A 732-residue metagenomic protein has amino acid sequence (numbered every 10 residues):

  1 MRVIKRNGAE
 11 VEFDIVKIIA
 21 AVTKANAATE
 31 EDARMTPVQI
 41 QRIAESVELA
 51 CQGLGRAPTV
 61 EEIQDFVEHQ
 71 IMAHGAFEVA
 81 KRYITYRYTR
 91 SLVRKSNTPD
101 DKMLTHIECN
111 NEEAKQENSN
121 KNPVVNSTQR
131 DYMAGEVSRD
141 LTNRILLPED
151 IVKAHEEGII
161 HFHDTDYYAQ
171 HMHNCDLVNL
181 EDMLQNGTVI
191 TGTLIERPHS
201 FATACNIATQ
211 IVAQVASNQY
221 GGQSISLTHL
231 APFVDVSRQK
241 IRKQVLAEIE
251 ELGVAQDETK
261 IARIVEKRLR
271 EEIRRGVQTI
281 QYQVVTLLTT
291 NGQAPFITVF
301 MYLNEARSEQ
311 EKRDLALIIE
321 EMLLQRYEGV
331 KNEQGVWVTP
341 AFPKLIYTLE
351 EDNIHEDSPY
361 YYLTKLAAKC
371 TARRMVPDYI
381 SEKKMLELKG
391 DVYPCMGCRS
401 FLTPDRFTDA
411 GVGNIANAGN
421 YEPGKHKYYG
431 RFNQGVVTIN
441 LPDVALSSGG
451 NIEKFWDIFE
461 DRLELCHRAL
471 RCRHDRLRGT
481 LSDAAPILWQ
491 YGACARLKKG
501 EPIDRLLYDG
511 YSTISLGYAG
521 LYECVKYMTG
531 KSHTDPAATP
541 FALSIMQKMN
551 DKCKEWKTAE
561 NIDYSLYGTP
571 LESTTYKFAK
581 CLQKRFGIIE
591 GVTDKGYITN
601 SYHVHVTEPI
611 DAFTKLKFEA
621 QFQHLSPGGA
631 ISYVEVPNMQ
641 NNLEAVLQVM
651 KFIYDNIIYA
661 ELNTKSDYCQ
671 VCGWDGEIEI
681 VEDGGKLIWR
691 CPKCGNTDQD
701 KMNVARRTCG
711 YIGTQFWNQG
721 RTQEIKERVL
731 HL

Functional and structural regions predicted by a protein language model:
M1-N110, K726-H731: Charged, amphipathic alpha-helical regulatory modules used for macromolecular assembly or allosteric control
F13-I15, G430, A705: Non-cofactor substrate-recognition interfaces
T23, H467, R471, Y522-K526: Amphipathic, well-packed alpha-helical segments that form the structural scaffold of globular domains
T89-G510, K531, D535-T697, N703: Conserved catalytic cores of very large enzyme subunits
I273-V277, Q281, K526-Y527, R721-E727: Metallocofactor- and cofactor-centric catalytic cores in central/energy metabolism, strongly enriched
I514-Y527, Q547, R707: Contiguous, well-ordered alpha-helical segments that form the cores/surfaces of helical PPI scaffolds
G695-L732: Long insertion/accessory domains within large nucleic-acid-processing enzymes
